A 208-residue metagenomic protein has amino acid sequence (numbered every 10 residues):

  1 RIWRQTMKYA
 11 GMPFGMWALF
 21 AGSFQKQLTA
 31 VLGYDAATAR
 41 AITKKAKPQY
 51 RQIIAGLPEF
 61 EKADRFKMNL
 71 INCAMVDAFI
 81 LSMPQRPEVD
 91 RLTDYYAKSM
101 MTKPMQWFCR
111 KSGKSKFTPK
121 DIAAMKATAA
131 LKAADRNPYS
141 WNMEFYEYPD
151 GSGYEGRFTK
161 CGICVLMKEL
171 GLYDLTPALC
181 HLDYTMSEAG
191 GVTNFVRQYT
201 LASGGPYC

Functional and structural regions predicted by a protein language model:
R1-M83: N-terminal, charged low-complexity regulatory/assembly segments
L28, F79, M83, K132-A133 (+2 more regions): Hydrophobic, Leu/Ile/Phe/Ala-enriched alpha-helical segments that form helix-helix packing faces
D35, V89-D90, Y173, T193: Short coil/loop linkers at secondary-structure junctions
A36, I54, P58, P104-F108 (+2 more regions): Residue-level signal for secondary-structure boundary elements
A41, Y95, Y199-T200: Proline- and acidic/polar-enriched loop/turn elements at helix boundaries
I71-L170: Amphipathic interaction/junction segments at domain boundaries or subunit interfaces
E144-A202: Short, hydrophobic/π-rich interface segment
S203-Y207: Coil-to-beta-strand transition motifs
